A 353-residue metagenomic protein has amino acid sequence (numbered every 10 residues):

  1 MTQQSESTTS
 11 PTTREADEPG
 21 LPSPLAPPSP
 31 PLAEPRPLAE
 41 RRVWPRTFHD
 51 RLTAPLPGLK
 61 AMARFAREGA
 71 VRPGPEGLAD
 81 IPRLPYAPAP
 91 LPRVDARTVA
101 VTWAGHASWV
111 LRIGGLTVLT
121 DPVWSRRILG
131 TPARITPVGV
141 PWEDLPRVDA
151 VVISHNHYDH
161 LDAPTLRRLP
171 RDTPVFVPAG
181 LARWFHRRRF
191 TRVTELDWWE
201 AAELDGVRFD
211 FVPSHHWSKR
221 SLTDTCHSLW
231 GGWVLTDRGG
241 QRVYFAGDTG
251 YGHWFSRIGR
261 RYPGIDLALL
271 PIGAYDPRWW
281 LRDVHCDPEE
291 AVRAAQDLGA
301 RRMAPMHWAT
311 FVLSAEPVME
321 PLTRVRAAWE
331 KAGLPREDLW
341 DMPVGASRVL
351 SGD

Functional and structural regions predicted by a protein language model:
M1-A133, V138-D144, L235-D237, Q241-G247 (+3 more regions): Metallo-beta-lactamase
G20-D50, A54, A150, P174 (+3 more regions): Cap/insert and terminal regions of metallo-dependent hydrolase folds
P75-A96, P174, P178-Q241, T323-A346 (+1 more regions): Metallo-beta-lactamase
S108-G114, E203-D266, R282-E290: Catalytic core of the metallo-beta-lactamase
L111, D121, H155, D162 (+5 more regions): Divalent metal-coordination and catalytic microenvironments
P122-G139, W217-T225, D276-H285: Acidic/histidine-rich helix-loop elements that form or flank divalent-metal/phosphate-binding sites at the catalytic
P122-W124, N156, S214-H216, G247-T249 (+2 more regions): Active-site metal-binding loops of divalent metal-dependent hydrolases
G130-V177, R183, R192-T194, P263-L269: Active-site metal-binding motif and surrounding structural segment of the metallo-beta-lactamase
